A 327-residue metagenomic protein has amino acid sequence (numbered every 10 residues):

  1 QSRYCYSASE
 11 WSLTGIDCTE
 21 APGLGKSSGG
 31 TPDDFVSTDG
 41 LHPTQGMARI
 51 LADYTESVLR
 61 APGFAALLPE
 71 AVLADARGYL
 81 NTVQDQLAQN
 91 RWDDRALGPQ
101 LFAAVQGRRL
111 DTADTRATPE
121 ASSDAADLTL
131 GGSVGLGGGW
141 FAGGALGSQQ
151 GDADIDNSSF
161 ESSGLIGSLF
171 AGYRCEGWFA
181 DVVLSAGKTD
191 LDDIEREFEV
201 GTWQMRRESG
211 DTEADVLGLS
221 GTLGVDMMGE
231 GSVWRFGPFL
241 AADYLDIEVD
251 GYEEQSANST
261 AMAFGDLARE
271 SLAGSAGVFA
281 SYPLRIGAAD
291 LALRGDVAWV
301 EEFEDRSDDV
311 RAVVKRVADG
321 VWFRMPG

Functional and structural regions predicted by a protein language model:
Q1-L41: Mobile gating loops/cap/lid regions near enzyme active sites that modulate substrate access
Y4-Y6, W11, Y54, Y79 (+6 more regions): Sequence-level detector for tyrosine residue identity
E10, D39-G40, Q45, S256 (+1 more regions): Solvent-exposed, flexible loop/coil residues
T14, T82, L87-N90, R95 (+3 more regions): Enriched - but not universal
C18-T19, T31, L80-L87, S275-V278: Short amphipathic alpha-helical surface micro-motifs
S27-G30, D34, N81-T82, D111 (+2 more regions): Generic signal for short, ordered secondary-structure residues within or immediately flanking folded domains
D34-T129, T212-A214: Outer-membrane translocation/initiation segment of Type V secreted surface proteins
G98-G327: Membrane translocator/pore-forming domains, dominated by Gram-negative outer-membrane beta-barrels
